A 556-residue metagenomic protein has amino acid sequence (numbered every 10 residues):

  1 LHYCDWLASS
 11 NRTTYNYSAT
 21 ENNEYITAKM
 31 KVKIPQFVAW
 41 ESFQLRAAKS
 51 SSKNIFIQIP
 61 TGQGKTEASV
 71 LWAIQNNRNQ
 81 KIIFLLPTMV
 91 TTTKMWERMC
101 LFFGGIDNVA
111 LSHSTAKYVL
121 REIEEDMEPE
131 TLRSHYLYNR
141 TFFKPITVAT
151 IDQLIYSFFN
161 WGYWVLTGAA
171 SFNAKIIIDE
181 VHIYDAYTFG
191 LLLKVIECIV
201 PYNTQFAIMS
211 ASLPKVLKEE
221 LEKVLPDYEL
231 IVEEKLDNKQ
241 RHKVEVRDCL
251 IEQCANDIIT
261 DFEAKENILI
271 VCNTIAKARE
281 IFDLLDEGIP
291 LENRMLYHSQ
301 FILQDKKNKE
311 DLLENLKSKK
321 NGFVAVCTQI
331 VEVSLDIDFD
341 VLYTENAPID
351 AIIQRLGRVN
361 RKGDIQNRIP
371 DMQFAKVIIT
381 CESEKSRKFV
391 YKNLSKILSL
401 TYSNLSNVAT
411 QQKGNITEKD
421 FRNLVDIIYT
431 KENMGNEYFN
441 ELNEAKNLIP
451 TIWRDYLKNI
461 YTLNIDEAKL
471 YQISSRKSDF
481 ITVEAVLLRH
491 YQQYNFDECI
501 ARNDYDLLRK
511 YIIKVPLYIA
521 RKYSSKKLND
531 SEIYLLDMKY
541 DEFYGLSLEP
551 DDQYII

Functional and structural regions predicted by a protein language model:
L1-K29, F102, Y523-D541: N-terminal accessory nucleic-acid engagement/regulatory domains that precede and modulate ATP-driven motor cores
K29-Q58: Conserved pre-motif I regulatory segment
S52-W72: Walker A/P-loop
Q80-F102, H113-A116, L213-L217: Conserved Walker A/P-loop ATP-binding site and its immediately adjacent core in helicase/helicase-like ATPase domains
D107-N160: Inter-Walker segment of RecA-like/P-loop motor cores
L166-K175, V181-E234: Post-DEXD/H (motif II) to motif III coupling segment of the RecA-like Helicase ATP-binding lobe
K215-E263: Interdomain hinge/linker at the junction between the two RecA-like core domains of SF2 helicases
K218, D257, N267, A276 (+3 more regions): C-terminal helicase lobe and adjacent C-terminal extensions/tails of nucleic-acid helicase motors
